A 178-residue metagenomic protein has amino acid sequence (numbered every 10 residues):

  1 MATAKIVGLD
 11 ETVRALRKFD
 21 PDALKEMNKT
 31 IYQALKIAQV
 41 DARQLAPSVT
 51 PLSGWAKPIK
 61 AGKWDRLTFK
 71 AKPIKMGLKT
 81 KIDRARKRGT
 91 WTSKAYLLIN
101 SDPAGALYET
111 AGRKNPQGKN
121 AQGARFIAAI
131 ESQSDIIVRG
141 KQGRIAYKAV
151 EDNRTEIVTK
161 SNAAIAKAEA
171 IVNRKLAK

Functional and structural regions predicted by a protein language model:
M1-G105, Q117-K178: Short, Lys/Arg-rich flexible segments
